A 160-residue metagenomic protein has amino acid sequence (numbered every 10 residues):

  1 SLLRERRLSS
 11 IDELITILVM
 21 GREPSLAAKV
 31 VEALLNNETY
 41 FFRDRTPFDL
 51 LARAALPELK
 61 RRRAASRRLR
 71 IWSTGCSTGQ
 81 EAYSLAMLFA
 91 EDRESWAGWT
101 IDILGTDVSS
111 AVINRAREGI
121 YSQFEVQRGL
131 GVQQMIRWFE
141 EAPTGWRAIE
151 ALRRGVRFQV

Functional and structural regions predicted by a protein language model:
S1-W72: Conserved AdoMet
R7-L8, G79, A151, V160: Glycine-centered helix-boundary capping/hinge motifs
S10, E81, V112-I113: Helical mechanochemical/support elements of P-loop NTPase systems and associated helical scaffolds
L50-K60, A82-R93, R117: Short, well-ordered amphipathic alpha-helices
A65-L85, G98-L104: Conserved class I S-adenosyl-L-methionine
T74, E94-V160: Extended basic-aromatic, gly/pro-enriched interface segments that bind polyanionic ligands
